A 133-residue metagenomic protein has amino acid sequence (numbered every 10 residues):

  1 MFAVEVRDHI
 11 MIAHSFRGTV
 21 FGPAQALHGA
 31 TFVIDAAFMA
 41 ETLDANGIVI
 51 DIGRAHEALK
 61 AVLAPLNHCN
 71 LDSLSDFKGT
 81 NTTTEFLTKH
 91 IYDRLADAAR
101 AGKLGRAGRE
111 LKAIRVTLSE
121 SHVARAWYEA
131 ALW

Functional and structural regions predicted by a protein language model:
M1-W133: Charge-rich, low-complexity N-terminal segments
